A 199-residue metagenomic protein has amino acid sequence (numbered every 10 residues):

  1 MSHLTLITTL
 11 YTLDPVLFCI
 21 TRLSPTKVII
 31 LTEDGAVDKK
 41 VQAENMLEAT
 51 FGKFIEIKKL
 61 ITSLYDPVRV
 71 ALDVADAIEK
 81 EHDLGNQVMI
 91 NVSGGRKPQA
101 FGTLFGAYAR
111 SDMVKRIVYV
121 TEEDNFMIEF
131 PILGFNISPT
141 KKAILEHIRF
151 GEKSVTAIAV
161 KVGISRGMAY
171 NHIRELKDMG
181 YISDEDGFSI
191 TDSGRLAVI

Functional and structural regions predicted by a protein language model:
M1-Q87, F101-L104, Y108-I199: Long, low-complexity, Lys/Arg-enriched
N91-G102: Elongated alpha-helical scaffolds
